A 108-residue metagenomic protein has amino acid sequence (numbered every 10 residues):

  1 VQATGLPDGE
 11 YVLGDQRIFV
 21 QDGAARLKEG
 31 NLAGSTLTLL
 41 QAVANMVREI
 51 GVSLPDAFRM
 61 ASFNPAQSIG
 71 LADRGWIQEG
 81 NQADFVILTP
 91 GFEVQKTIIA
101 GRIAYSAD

Functional and structural regions predicted by a protein language model:
A3-N81, F85-L88: His/Asp/Glu-enriched, well-ordered alpha-helical/loop segment that forms or immediately abuts the divalent-metal
F92-I98: Short, Lys/Arg- and Gly-enriched loop/turn segments at beta-strand edges
